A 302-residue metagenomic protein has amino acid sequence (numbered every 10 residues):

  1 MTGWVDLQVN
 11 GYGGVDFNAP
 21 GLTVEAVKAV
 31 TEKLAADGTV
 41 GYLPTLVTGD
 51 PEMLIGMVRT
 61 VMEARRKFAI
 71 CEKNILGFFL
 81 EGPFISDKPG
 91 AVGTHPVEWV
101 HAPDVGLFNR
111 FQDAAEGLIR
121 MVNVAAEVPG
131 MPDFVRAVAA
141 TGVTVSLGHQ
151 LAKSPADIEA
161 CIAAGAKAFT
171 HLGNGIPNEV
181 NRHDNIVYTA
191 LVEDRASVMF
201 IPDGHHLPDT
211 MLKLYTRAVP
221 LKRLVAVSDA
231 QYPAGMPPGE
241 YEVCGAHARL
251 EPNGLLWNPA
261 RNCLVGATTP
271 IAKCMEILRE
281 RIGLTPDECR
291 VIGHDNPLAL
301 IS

Functional and structural regions predicted by a protein language model:
G3-V5, F78, S146-L147, A226-V227: Residue-level marker for buried hydrophobic side chains located in beta-strands that build the well-ordered beta-sheet
Q8, L34, L80, V138 (+4 more regions): Conserved, mostly hydrophobic/aromatic
N10, I85, Q150-A152, G204 (+1 more regions): Catalytic metal-binding/acid-base residues of hydrolase active sites
N10-N18, K28-M57, K73-S86, A115-E127 (+4 more regions): Divalent metal-dependent hydrolysis catalytic cores, especially in the metallo-beta-lactamase
E52-E63, A91: Metal-dependent catalytic neighborhoods of phosphoester/phosphodiester hydrolases
R66-K73, A115-G117, A140-G142, V219-P220 (+1 more regions): Short helix-capping segments at alpha-helix termini
L80, D87-N185: Divalent metal-binding pocket/active-site signature
A156-E288: Active-site-adjacent C-terminal substructures of enzyme catalytic domains
